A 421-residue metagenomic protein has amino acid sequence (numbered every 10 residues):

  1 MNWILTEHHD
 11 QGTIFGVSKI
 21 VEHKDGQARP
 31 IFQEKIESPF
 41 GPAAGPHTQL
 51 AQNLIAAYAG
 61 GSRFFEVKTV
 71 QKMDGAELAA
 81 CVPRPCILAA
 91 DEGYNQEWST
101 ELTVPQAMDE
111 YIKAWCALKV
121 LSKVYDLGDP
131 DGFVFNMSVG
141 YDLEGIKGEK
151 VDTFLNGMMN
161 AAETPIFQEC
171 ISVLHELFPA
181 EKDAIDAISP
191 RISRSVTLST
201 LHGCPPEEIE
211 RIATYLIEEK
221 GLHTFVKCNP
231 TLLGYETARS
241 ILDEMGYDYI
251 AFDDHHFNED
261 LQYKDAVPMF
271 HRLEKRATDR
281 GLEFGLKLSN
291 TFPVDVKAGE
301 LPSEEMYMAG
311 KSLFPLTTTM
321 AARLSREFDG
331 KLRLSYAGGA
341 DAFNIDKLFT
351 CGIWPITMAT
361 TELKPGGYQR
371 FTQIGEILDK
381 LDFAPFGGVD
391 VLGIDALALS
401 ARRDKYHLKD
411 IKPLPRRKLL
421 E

Functional and structural regions predicted by a protein language model:
N2-K24, A44-L282, N290-D295: Active-site entrance/lid segments in N-terminal catalytic domains of soluble metabolic enzymes
K35-G41, G281-F284, L324-A337: Short beta-strand/loop segments at the ligand-binding rim of alpha/beta enzyme cores
P42, V226, L286, L324 (+2 more regions): Conserved, mostly hydrophobic/aromatic
A44-H47, N290-F292, K331-I345: Glycine-rich beta-to-alpha transition loops that act as phosphate-gripper elements at the mouths of alpha/beta enzyme
A51-A59, A213-T214, R326, G339-M358: Catalytic cores of alpha/beta
G61-M73, C228-P230, K347-I377, Y406-E421: Glycine-rich phosphate-binding active-site loops on the catalytic face of alpha/beta enzymes
G75-N95, L363-D390: C-terminal helical cap(s) of enzyme catalytic domains, especially alpha/beta-barrels
T164, Q168-I171, P190, P385-E421: Flexible inter-domain linker/hinge segments
